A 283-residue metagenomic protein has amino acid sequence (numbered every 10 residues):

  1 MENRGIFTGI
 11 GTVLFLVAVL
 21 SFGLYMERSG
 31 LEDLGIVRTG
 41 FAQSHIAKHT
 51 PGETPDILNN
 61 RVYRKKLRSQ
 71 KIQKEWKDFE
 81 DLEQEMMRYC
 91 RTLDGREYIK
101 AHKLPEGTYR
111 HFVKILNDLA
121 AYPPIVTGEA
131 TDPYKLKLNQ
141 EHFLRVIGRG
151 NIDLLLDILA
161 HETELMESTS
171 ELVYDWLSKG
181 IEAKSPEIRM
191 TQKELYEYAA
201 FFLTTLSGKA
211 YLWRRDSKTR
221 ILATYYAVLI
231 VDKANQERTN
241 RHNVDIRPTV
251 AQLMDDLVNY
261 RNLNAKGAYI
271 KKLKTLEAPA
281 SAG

Functional and structural regions predicted by a protein language model:
M1-I10: N-terminal positive-inside, membrane-proximal cytosolic segments immediately preceding the first
G9-Y25: Hydrophobic membrane-insertion alpha-helices, especially the h-region of bacterial N-terminal signal peptides
M26-G283: Non-catalytic all-alpha helical scaffold/repeat segments
